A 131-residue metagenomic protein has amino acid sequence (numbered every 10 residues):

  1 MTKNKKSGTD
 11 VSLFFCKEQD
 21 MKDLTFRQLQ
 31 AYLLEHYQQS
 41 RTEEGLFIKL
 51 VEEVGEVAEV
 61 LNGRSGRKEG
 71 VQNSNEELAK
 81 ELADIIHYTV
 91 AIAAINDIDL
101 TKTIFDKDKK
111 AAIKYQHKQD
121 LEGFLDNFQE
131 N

Functional and structural regions predicted by a protein language model:
M1-N4, Q19: Long, low-complexity, tandem-repeat intrinsically disordered regions
K3-S7, V11: Polybasic, lysine-rich low-complexity intrinsically disordered segments
V11-S12, C16-L82, I86-N131: Flexible "arm" and connector segments at domain edges
